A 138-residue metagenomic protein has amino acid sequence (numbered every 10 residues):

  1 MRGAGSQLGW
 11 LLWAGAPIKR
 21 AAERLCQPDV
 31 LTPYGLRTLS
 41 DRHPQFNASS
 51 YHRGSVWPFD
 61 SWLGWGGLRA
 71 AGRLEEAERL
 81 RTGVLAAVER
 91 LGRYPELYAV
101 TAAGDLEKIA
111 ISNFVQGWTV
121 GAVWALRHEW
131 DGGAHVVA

Functional and structural regions predicted by a protein language model:
M1-V56, E89-A138: Extended glycan-interaction surfaces of carbohydrate-active proteins
Q7-K19, S61-L74: Alpha-helical support elements that line or immediately flank enzyme active sites and cofactor-binding pockets
